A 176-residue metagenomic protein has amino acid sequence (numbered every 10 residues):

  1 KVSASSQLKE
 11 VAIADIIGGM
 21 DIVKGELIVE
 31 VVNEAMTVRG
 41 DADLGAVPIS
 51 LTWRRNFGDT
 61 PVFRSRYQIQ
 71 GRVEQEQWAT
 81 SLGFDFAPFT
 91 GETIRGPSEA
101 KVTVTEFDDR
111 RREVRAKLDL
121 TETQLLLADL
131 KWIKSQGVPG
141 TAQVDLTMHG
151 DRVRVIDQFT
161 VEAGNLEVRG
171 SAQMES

Functional and structural regions predicted by a protein language model:
V2-A14, E122-T123: Core structural elements
I13-A116, T123-S176: Interface amphipathic segments
